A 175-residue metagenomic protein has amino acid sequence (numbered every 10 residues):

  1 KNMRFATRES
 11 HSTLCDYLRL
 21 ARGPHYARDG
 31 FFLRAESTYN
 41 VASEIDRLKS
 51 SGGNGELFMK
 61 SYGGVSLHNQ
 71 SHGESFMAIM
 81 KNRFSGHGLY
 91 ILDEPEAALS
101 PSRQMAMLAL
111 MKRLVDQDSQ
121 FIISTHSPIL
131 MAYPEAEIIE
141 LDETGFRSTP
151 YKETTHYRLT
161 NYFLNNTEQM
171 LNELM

Functional and structural regions predicted by a protein language model:
K1-S50: ABC ATPase nucleotide-binding domain signature region
S12-L14, L18, S66-L67, A78 (+1 more regions): Conserved phosphate-binding elements of NTP-dependent enzyme cores
A27, S85-G86, D118: Short, well-ordered loop/turn elements at secondary-structure boundaries
A42-Q70: Conserved P-loop NTPase mechanochemical-coupling segment
Y62, S66, Q70-L92, S102-L108 (+1 more regions): GG-anchored amphipathic helix commonly corresponding to the ABC/SMC/Rad50 NBD signature/C-loop
Y90-D93, Q120-T125: Structural recognition of the conserved hydrophobic beta-strand(s) that form the central parallel beta-sheet of P-loop
E96-A97: Short loop immediately C-terminal to the Walker-B catalytic DE motif in ABC-type ATPase nucleotide-binding domains
S102-Q120, S127-M175: C-terminal lobe/lid and adjacent interdomain/linker elements of RecA-like ASCE P-loop ATPase modules
